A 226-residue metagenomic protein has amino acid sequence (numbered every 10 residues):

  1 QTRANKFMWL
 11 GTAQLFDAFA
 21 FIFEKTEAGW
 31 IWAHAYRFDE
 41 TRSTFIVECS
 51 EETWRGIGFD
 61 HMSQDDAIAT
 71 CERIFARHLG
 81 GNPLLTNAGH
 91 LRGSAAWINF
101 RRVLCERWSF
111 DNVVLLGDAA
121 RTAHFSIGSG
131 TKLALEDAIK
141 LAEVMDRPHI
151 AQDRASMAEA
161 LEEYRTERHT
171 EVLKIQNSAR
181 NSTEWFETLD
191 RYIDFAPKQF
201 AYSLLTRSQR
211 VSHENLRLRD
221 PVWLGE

Functional and structural regions predicted by a protein language model:
Q1-E27: Central beta-strand plus flanking loop segment that forms part of the substrate or channel wall within the catalytic
D17-R102: Conserved FAD/dinucleotide-binding core of flavoprotein oxidoreductases
D39, C71, D137, R168-E171: Hydrophobic/aromatic residues within well-ordered alpha-helical segments
I98-C105, A120-K132, T183: Glycine-rich phosphate/pyrophosphate-binding beta-alpha loops
I98-L116, L173: FAD-binding beta-loop-beta segment adjacent to the flavin cofactor pocket
L116-D118, E136: Active-site flanking residues adjacent to catalytic metal/cofactor-binding acidic residues
H124-D146: Active-site Asp-x-Gly
E143-E226: C-terminal helical "tail/cap" subdomain of flavin- and related membrane-associated enzymes
